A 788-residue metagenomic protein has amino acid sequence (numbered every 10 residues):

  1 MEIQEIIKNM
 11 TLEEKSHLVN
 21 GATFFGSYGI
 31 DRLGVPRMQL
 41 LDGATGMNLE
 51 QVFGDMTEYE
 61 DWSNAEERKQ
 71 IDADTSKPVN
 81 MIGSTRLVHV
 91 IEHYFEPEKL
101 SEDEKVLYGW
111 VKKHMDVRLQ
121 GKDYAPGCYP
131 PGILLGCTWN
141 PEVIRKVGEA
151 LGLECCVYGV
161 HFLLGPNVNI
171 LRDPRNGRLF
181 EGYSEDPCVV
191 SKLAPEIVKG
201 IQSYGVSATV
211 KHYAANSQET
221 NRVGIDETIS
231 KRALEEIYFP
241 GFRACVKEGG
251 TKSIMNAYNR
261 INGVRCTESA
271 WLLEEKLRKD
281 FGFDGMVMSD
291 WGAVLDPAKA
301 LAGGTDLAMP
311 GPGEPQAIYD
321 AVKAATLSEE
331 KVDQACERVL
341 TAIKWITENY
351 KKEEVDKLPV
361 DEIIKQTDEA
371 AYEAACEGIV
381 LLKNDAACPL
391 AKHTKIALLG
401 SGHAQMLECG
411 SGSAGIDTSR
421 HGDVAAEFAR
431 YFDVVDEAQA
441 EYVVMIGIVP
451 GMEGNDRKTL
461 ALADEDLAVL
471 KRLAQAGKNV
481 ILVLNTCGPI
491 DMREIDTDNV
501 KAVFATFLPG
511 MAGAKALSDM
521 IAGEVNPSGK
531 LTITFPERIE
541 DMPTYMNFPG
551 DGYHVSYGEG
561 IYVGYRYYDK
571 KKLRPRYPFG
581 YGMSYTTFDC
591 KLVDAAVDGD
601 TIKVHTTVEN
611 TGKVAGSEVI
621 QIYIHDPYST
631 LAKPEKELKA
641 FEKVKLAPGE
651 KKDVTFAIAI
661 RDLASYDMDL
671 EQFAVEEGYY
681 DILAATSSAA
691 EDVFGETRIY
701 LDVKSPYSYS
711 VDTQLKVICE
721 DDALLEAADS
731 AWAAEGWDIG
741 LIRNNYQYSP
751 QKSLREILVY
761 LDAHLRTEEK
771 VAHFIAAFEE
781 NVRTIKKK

Functional and structural regions predicted by a protein language model:
M1-S665, Y679-A684, S688, H773 (+1 more regions): Glycoside hydrolase catalytic-domain context in secreted enzymes
I6, S328, D423, D436 (+4 more regions): Short, solvent-exposed coil/turn linker segments
A374, D721-L724: Thiotemplate assembly-line natural product biosynthesis machinery
Y577, T697-R698, A728: Generic detector of short, aliphatic-rich beta-strand segments that form the cores of beta-sheets in diverse domain
I660-S705: Terminal connector regions
F694, S705, V717-I718, L725-K788: Intrinsically disordered, low-complexity regulatory regions in eukaryotic proteins
Y700-E720: Low-complexity, Pro/Ser/Thr- and charge-rich linker/hinge segments at domain boundaries
